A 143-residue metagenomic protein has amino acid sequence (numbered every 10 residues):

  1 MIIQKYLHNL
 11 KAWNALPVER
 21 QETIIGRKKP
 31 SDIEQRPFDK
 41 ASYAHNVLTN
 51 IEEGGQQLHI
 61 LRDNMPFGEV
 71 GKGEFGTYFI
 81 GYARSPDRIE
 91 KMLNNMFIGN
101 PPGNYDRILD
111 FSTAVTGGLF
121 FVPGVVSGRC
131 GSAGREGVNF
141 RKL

Functional and structural regions predicted by a protein language model:
M1-L143: Long, histidine/aromatic-enriched segments associated with O2/redox biology
